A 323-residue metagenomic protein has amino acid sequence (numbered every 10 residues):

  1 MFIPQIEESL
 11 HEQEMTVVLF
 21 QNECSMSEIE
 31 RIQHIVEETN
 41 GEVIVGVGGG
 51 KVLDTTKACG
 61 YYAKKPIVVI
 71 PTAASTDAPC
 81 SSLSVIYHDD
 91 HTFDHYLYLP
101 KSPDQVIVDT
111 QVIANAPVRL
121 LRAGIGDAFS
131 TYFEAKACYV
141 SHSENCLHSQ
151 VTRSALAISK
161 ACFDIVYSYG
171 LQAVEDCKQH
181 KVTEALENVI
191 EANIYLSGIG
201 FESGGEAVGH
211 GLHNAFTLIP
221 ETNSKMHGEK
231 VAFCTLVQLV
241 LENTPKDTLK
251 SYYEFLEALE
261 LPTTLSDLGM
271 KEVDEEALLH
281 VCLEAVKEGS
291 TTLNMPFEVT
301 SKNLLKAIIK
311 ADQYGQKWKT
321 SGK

Functional and structural regions predicted by a protein language model:
M1-I3, K51-K57, T76-C80, G205 (+1 more regions): Short glycine/serine/threonine-rich phosphate/pyrophosphate-binding segments that cradle anionic phosphate groups
M1-V43, L265: ATP/NTP phosphate-donor binding region
V36-A74: A short, small-residue-rich loop immediately preceding and capping a beta-strand
K51, T72-T76, V112, L236 (+1 more regions): Acidic, glycine-rich active-site loops and adjacent beta-strand->loop/helix elements that engage anionic groups
Y62-S154: A glycine/threonine-rich phosphate-anchoring loop and its flanking beta-alpha core in nucleotide/phosphate-binding
L147-L261: Active-site segments that bind and position negatively charged phosphate/pyrophosphate groups
T244-K323: C-terminal charged capping/lid subdomain of soluble metabolic enzymes
